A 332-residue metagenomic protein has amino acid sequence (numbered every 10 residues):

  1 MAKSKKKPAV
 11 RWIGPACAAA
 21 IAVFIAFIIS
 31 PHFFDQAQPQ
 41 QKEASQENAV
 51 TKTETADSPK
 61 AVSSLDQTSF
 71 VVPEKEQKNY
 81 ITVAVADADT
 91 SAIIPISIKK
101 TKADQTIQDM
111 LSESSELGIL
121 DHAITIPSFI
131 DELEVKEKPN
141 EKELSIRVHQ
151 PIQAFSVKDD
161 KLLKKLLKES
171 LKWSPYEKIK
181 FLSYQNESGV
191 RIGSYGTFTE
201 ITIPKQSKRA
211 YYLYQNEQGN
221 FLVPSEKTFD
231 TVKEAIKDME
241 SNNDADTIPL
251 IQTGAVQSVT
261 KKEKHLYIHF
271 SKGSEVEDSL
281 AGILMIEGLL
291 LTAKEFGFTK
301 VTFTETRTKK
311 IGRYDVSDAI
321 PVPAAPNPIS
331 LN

Functional and structural regions predicted by a protein language model:
M1-N332: Bimodal "functional hotspot" detector
